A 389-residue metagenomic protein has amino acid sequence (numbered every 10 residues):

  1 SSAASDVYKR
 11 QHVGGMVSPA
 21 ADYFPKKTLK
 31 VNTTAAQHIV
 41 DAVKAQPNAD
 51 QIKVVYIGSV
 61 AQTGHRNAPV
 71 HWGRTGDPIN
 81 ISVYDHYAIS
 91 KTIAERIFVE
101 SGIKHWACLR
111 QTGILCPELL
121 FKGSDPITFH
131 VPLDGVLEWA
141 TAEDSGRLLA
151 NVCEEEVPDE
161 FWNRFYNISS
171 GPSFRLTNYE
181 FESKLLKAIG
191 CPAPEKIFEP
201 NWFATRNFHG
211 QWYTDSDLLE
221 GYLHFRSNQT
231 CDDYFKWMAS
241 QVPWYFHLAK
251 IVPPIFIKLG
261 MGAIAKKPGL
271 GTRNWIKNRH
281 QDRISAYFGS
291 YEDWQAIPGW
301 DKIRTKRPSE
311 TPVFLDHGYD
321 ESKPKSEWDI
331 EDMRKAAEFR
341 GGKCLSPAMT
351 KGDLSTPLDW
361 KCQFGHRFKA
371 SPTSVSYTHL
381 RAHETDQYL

Functional and structural regions predicted by a protein language model:
S1-V31: NAD(P)H-binding glycine-rich loop region in Rossmannoid oxidoreductase-like domains and their noncatalytic homologs
A3-A4, Y8-Q11, H379-Y388: Residue-level detector of conserved catalytic or cofactor/ligand-binding positions in enzyme active sites
Q37-Y84: Conserved Rossmann-fold NAD(P)-dependent oxidoreductase catalytic core, especially the SDR/UDP-sugar
Q62-T63, H86, K104-P126: Flexible, glycine-rich beta-alpha linker
I81-W106: Active-site Tyr-X1-5-Lys
V131-E156: Substrate-positioning beta->alpha
N151-S216, G221-H224, D232-P312: Mid/C-terminal beta-alpha module of Rossmann-like enzyme folds, strongest in SDR-family dehydrogenases/epimerases
I297-R381, L389: Functional cation/ligand-contacting sites centered on basic and imidazole/sulfhydryl donors
